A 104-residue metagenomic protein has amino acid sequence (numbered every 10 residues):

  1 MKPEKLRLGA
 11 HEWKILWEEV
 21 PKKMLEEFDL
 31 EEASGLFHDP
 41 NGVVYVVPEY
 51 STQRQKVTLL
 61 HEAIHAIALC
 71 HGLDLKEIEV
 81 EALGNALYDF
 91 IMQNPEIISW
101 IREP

Functional and structural regions predicted by a protein language model:
M1-R54, C70-P104: Metalloprotease/metallohydrolase-associated module, dominated by Zn2+-dependent proteases
V57-L69: Active-site recognition of the HExxH zinc-binding catalytic motif
